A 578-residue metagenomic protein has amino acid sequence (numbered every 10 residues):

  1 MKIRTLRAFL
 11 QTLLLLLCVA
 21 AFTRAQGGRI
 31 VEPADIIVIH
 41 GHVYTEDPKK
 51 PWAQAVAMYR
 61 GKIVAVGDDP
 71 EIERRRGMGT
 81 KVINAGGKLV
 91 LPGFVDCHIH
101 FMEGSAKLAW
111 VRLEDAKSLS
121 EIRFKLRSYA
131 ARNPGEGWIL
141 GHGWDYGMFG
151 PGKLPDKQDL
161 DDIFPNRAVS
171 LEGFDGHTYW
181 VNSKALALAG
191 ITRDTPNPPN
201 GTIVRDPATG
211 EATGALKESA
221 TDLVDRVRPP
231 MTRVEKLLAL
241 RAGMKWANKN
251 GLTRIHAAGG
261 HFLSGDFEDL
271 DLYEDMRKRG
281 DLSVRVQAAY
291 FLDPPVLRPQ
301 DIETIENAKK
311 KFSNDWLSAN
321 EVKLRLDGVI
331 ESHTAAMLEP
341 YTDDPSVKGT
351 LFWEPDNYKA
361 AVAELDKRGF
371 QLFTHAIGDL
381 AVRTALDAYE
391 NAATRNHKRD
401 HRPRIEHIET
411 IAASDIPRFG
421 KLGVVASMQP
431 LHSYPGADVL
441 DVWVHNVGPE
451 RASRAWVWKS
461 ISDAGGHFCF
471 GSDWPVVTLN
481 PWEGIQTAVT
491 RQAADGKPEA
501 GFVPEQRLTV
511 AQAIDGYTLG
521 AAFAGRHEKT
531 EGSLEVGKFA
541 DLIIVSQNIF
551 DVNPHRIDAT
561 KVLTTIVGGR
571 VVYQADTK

Functional and structural regions predicted by a protein language model:
M1-L6: N-terminal secretory signal peptides that target proteins for export/translocation
F9-A21: Bacterial N-terminal signal peptides
T23-G27: Boundary at the C-terminal end of the N-terminal hydrophobic targeting segment
G28-I39, P48-T304, N320, L324-A381 (+6 more regions): Divalent metal-binding segments
R132, D275-R285, N307-D315, K367-R368 (+4 more regions): Secondary-structure transition/capping motifs at alpha-helix termini and the adjoining loop/turn into the next element
L238, A363-F373, L380-P403, H407-I408 (+5 more regions): His/Asp/Glu-enriched, well-ordered alpha-helical/loop segment that forms or immediately abuts the divalent-metal
H256, K323, S427-M428, I544: Conserved beta-strand positions in the central sheet of alpha/beta enzyme cores
